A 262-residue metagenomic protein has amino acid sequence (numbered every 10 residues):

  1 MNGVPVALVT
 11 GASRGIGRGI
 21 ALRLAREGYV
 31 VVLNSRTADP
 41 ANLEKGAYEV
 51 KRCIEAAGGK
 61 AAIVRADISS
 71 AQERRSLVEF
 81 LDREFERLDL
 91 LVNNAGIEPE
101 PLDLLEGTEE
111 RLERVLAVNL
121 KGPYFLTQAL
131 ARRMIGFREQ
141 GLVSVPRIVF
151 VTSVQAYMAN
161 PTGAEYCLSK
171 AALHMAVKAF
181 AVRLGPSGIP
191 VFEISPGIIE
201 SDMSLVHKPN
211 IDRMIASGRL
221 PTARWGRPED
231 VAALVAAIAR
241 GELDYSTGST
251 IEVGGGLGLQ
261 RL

Functional and structural regions predicted by a protein language model:
M1-F85, P99-E100, E110-R111: Short-chain dehydrogenase/reductase
R87, G185, P190, Y245-G248: Short, small/polar-rich loop/turn modules that mediate ligand/substrate recognition or access, typified
P101, G218, A236, T247-L262: Short C-terminal tail/terminal secondary-structure segment of NAD(P)H-dependent dehydrogenase/reductase domains
L102-L104, T108-L116, A216: Substrate-binding pocket helix/loop in short-chain dehydrogenase/reductase
T127, S169, V177: Active-site helix of classical SDR
R132, V182-R183, D244: Alpha-helical segment proximal to the catalytic Tyr-Lys
S153: Residue(s) in the substrate-gating loop at a strand-loop-helix junction that position the organic substrate next
